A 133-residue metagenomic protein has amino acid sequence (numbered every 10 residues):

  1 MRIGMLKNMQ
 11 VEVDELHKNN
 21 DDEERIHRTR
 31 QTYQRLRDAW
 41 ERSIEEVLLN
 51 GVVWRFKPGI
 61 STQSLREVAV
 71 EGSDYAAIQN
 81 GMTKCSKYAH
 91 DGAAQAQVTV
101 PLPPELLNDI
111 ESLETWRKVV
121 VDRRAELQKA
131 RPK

Functional and structural regions predicted by a protein language model:
M1-N20, H27-K133: Long, charged low-complexity segments
